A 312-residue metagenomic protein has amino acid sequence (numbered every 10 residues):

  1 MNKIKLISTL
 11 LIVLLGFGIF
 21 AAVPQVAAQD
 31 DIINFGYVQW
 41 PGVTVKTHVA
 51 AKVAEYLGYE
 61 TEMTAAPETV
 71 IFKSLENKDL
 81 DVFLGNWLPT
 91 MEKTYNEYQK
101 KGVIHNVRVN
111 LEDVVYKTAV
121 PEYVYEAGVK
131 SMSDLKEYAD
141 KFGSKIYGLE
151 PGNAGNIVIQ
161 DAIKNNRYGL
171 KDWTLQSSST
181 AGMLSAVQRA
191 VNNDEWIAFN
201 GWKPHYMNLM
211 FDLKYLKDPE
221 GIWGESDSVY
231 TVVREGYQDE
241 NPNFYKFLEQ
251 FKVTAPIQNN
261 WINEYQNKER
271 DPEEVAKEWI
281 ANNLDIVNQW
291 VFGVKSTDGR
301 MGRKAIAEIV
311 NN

Functional and structural regions predicted by a protein language model:
L15-Q25: C-terminal segment of classical bacterial N-terminal signal peptides
Q29-G42, Y59-T64, G143-Y147, L248: Short, well-ordered beta-strand elements
V38-P41, E62-S74, T174-A186: Short helix-initiation/N-cap motifs at beta->coil->alpha
T47, P67-K101, S185-A186, Y206-D212: Pocket-flanking alpha-helical
A50-L57, A139-W173, A281: Ligand-binding cleft/hinge of the Venus flytrap
L80-L84, A154-G221: Ligand-binding pocket segment of bilobal, Venus flytrap-like solute-binding proteins
V103-G152: A conserved helix-loop-strand patch within extracytoplasmic ligand-binding domains of the periplasmic binding
V115-E126, D227-N241, N263-E264: A bilobed periplasmic-binding-protein/Venus flytrap-type ligand-binding module shared by bacterial periplasmic
